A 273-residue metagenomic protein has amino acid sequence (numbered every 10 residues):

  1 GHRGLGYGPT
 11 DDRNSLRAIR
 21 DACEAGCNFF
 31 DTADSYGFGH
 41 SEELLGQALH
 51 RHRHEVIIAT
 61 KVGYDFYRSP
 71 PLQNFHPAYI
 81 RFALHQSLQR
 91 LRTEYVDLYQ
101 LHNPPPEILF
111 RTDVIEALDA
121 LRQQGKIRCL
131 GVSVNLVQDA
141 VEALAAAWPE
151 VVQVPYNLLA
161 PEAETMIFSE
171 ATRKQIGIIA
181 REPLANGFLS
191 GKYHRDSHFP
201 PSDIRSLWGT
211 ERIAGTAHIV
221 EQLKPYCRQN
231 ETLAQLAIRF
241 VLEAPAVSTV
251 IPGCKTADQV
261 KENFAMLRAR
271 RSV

Functional and structural regions predicted by a protein language model:
G1-I57: N-terminal binding-site loop/beta-alpha segment at the start of enzyme catalytic domains that lines or forms
H2-R13, F66-R81, P106-I108: Active-site mouth loops of central-metabolism enzymes
P9-A22, F75-L91, V134-E142: Short, acidic/polar
E24, G46-I57, L88-R92, R122 (+1 more regions): Acidic (Asp/Glu)-rich catalytic clusters
F30, V96, L130: Glycine-centered flexible beta-alpha turn that most often forms the glycine-rich phosphate-binding loop
E55-Y67: A short, structured active-site edge motif that brings together acidic residues
L88-E107: Active-site groove signature of glycoside hydrolases
P104-S272: Beta/alpha (TIM)-barrel catalytic core signal, keyed to glycine-rich beta->alpha loops juxtaposed to Asp/Glu that bind
